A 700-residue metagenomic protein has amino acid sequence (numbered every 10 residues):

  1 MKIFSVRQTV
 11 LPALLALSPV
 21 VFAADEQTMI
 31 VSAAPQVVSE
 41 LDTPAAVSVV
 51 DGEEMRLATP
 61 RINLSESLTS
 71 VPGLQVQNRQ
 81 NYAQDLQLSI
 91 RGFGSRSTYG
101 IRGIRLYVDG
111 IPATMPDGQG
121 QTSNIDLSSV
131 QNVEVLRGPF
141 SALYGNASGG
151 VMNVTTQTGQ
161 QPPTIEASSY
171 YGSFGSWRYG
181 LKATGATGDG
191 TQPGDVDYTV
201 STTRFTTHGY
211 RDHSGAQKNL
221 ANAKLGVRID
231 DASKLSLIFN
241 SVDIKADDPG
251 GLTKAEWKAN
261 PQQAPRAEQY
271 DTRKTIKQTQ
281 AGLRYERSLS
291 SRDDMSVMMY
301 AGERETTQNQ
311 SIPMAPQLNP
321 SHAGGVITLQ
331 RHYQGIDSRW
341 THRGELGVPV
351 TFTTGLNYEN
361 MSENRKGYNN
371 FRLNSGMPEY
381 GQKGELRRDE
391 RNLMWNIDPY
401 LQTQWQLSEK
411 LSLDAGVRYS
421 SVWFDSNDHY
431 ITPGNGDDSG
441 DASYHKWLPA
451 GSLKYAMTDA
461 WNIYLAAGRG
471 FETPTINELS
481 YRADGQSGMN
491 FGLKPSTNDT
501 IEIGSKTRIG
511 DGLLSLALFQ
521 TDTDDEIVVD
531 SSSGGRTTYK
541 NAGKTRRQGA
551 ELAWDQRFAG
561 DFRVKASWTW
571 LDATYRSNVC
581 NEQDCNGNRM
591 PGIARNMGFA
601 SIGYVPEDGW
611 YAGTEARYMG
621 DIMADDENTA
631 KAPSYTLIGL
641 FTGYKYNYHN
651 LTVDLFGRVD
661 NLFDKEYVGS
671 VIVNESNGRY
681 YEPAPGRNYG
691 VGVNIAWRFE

Functional and structural regions predicted by a protein language model:
I104, I111-R137: Short acidic/polar hinge/loop motifs at secondary-structure boundaries that mediate gating or recognition
I125-S168: A beta-strand signature from Gram-negative outer-membrane beta-barrel systems, especially the internal plug domain
T164, Y171-T206, R211-P249, R273-D293 (+5 more regions): Transmembrane beta-barrel wall of Gram-negative outer-membrane proteins
T184, N240, L465, I501 (+3 more regions): Conserved C-terminal beta-signal and adjacent last beta-strands/turns of outer-membrane beta-barrel proteins
T184, T191, V196, R284-E286 (+7 more regions): Membrane-embedded beta-barrel scaffold of Gram-negative outer-membrane proteins
K234-N240, K274-I431, A456, L514-L518 (+2 more regions): Face-selective signature of the C-terminal outer-membrane beta-barrel domain
K245-D247, G251-A259, S362-N369, W423-Y430 (+8 more regions): Surface-exposed extracellular loop regions of Gram-negative outer-membrane beta-barrel proteins, predominantly
W340-L346, Q406-E409, L413, S421 (+3 more regions): Gram-negative outer-membrane beta-barrel transporters
